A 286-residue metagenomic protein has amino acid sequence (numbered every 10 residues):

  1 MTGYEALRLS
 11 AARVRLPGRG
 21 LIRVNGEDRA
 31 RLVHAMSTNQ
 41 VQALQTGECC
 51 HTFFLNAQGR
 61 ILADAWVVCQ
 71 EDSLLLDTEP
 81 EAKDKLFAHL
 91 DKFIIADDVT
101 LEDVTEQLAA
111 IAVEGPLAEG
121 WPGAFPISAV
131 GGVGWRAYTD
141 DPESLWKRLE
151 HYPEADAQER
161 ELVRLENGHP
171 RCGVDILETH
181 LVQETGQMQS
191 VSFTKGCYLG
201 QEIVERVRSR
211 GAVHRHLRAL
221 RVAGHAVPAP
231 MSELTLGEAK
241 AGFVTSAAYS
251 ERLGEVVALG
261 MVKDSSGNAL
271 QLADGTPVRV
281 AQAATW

Functional and structural regions predicted by a protein language model:
M1-L62: Acidic, proline/glycine-enriched N-terminal capping motif
G3-L9, T52-D64, I95-D97, A118-F125 (+1 more regions): Short amphipathic beta-strand starts and helix->beta connectors
A12-L21, A63-P170: Acidic, low-complexity central loop/insert segments
G26, L76, G115, A137 (+4 more regions): Residue-level signal for inorganic ion chemistry
Q40-V41, D91-V99, R148-E159, L236-A241 (+1 more regions): A common structural junction motif
G47-E48, G123-F125, L145-W146, G168 (+4 more regions): Glycine-centered loop/turn motifs
Y138-R221: Anionic-ligand-binding alpha/beta catalytic cores of soluble enzymes and soluble regulatory domains that recognize
T185, Q189-V191, Q201, E205-W286: Glycine-rich, small/acidic residue-mixed loop/short-helix segments
